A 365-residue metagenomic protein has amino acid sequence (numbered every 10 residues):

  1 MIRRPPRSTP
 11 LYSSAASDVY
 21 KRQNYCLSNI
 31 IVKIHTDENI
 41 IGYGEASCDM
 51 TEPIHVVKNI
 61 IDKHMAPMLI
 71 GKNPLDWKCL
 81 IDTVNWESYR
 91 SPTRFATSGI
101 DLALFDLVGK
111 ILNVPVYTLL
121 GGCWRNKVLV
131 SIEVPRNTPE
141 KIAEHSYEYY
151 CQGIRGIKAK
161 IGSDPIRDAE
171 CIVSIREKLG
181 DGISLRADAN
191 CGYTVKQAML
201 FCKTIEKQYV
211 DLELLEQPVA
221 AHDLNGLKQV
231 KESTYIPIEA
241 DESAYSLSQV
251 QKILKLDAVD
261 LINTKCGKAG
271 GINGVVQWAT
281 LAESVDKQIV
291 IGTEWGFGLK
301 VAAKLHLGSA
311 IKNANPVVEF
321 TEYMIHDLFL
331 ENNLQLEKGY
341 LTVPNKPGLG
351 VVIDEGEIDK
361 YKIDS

Functional and structural regions predicted by a protein language model:
R4-Y20: Short, small-residue-biased leader/transition segments that mark boundaries at the very start of proteins
S17-Y43, S47-D49, I325-F329: Structured beta-strand/loop patches that form or line metal/cofactor-binding pockets in enzymes
N24, G296-S365: Flexible C-terminal active-site loop/helix
H35-I111: Metal- or metallocofactor-binding catalytic centers and their adjacent structured scaffolds across diverse enzyme
N39, M65, I100, N113 (+7 more regions): Conserved, mostly hydrophobic/aromatic
P92, D101-V134: Glycine-rich, aromatic-flanked loop segments that form ligand/cofactor-binding clefts across common enzyme folds
N126-K141, A189-N190, T194, E239: Active-site mouth loops of central-metabolism enzymes
A159-K300: Catalytic core of soluble alpha/beta enzymes
